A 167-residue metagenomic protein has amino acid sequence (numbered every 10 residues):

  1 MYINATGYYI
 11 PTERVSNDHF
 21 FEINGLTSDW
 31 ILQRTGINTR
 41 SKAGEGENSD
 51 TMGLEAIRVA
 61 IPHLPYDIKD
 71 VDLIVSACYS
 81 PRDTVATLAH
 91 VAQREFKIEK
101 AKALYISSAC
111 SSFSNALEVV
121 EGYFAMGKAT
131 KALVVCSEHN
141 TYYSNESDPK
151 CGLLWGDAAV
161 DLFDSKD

Functional and structural regions predicted by a protein language model:
M1-D72, F96, D167: Conserved "HGTGT" condensation-loop signature of ketosynthase/thiolase-family condensing enzymes that catalyze
N4-T6, A77, V135: Short hydrophobic segments within beta-strands
I37-G44, S76, K100, L104 (+1 more regions): Short coil/turn segments at secondary-structure junctions
K42-G46, E55, Y79-Q93: Short amphipathic alpha-helical segments at helix boundaries and their inter-helical linkers
H63-I68, R82-D167: Acyl-thioester C-C bond-transforming condensing/cleaving domain
D72-Y79: Short glycine-rich or small-residue beta-strand-to-loop segments that form or flank ligand, phosphate, metal/Fe-S
